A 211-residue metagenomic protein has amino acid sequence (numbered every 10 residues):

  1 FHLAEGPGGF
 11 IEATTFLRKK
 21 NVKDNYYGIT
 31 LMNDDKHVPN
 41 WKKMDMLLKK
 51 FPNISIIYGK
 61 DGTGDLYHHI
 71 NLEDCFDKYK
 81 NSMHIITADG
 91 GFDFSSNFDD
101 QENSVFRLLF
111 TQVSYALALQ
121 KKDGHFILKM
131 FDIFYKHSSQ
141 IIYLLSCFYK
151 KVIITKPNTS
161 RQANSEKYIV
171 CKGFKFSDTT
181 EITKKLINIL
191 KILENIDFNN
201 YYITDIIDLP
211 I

Functional and structural regions predicted by a protein language model:
F1-F94, D99-T111, F134: The AdoMet/dcAdoMet-binding core of the Class I SAM-like
F1-H2, N25-G28, T87, H125-K129 (+2 more regions): Beta-strand cores of modular interaction/reader domains in eukaryotic scaffold and signaling proteins, especially PDZ
F1-L3, N33, K129-H137, I142-Y143 (+1 more regions): Short amphipathic alpha-helical segments embedded in low-complexity Lys/Glu-rich regions
H2, E12-R18, F76, A116-A118 (+2 more regions): Beta-strand elements of modular eukaryotic interaction domains
F10-A13, Q112, Q140-F148, E166-V170 (+1 more regions): Alpha-helical scaffold elements adjacent to nucleotide-binding pockets in ATP/GTP-utilizing enzyme cores
W41-M44, E166-K172: Short, surface-exposed amphipathic charged segments that create phosphate/polyanion-binding patches used for binding
D99-I153: Conserved Class I SAM-dependent methyltransferase catalytic core
K172-I211: Flexible, glycine-/basic-rich loop-and-beta segments that form/coincide with the SAM-dependent methyltransferase
